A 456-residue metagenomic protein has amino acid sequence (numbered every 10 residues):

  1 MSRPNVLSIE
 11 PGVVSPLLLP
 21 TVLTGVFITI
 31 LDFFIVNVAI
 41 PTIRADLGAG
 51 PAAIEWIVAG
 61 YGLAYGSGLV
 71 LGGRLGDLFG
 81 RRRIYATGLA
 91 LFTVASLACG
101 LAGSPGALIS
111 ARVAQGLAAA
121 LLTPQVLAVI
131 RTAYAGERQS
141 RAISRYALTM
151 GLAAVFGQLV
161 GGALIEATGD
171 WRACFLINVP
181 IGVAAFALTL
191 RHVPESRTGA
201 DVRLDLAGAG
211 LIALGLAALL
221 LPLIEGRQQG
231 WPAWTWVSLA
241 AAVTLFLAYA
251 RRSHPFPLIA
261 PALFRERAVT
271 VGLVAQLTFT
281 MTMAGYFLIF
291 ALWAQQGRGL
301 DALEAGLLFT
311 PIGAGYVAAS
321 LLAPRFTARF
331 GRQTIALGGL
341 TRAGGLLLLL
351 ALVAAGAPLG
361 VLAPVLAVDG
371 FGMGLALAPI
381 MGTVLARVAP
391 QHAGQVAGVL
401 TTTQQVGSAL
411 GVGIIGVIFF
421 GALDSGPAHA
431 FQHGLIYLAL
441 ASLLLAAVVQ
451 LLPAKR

Functional and structural regions predicted by a protein language model:
P16-V38, L47, P51, W234-W236 (+1 more regions): 12-transmembrane solute porter fold
T29, V58-Y61, Y65, F92 (+9 more regions): Structural signature of transmembrane alpha-helices in multi-pass secondary transporters
A39-G68, A107-S110, L303-L307: Extracellular/periplasmic helix-loop-helix junction of adjacent transmembrane segments in MFS-like secondary
T42, G73-R74, L78, A163 (+1 more regions): Membrane-interface helix termini in secondary transporters
A59-G73, A120-L127, T310-L322: Central cavity-lining transmembrane alpha-helices of secondary-active solute carriers, predominantly the Major
D77-A207: Helix-loop-helix hairpins in multi-pass membrane proteins, especially solute transporters
P124, M150, A154-G162, L216 (+3 more regions): Glycine/proline-centered helix-kink
E166-Q276, T282, Q296, L300 (+3 more regions): Hydrophobic transmembrane-helix bundles of small-molecule transporters
